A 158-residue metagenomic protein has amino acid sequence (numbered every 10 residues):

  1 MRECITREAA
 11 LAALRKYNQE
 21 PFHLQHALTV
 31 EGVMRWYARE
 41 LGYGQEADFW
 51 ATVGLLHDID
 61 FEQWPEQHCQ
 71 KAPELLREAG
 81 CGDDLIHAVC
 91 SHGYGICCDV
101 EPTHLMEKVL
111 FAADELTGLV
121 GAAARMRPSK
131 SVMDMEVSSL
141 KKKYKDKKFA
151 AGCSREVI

Functional and structural regions predicted by a protein language model:
M1-W64: Acidic/His-rich, divalent-metal-binding segments that scaffold phosphate/diphosphate chemistry
A9, Y144, C153: Residue-level signal for pocket-adjacent positions within structured domains
F22-Q25, G121, G152: Residue-level signal for secondary-structure boundary elements
Y43-A150: Divalent metal-dependent catalytic cores for phosphoryl transfer on phosphate-bearing substrates
A151-I158: Short helix/strand-capping connector loops at secondary-structure junctions
